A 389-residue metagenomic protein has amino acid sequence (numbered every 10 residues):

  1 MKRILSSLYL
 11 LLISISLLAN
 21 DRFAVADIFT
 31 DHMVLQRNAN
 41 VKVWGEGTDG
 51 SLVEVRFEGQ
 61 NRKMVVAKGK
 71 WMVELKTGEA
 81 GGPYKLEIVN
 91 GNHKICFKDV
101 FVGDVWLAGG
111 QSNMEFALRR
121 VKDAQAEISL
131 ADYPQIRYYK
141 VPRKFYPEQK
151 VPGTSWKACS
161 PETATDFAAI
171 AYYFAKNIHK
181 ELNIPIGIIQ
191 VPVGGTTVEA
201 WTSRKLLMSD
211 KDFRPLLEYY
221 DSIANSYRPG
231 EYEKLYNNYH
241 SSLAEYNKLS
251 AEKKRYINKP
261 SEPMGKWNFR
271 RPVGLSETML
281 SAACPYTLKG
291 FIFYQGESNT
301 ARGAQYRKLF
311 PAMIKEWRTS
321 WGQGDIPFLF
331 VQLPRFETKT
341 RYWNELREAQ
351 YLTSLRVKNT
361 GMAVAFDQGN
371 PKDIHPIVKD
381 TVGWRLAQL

Functional and structural regions predicted by a protein language model:
M1-D21: Bacterial Sec-dependent N-terminal signal peptides
N20-L389: Cell-envelope and extracellular/periplasmic
